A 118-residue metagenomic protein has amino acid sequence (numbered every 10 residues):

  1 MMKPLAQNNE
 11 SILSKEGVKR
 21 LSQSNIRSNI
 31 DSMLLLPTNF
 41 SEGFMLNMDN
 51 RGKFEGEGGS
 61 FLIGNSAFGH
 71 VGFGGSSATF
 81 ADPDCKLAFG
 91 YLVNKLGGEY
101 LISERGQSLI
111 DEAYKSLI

Functional and structural regions predicted by a protein language model:
M1-I118: Catalytic loop of the DD-peptidase/beta-lactamase superfamily, centered on the K-T-G motif and neighboring
